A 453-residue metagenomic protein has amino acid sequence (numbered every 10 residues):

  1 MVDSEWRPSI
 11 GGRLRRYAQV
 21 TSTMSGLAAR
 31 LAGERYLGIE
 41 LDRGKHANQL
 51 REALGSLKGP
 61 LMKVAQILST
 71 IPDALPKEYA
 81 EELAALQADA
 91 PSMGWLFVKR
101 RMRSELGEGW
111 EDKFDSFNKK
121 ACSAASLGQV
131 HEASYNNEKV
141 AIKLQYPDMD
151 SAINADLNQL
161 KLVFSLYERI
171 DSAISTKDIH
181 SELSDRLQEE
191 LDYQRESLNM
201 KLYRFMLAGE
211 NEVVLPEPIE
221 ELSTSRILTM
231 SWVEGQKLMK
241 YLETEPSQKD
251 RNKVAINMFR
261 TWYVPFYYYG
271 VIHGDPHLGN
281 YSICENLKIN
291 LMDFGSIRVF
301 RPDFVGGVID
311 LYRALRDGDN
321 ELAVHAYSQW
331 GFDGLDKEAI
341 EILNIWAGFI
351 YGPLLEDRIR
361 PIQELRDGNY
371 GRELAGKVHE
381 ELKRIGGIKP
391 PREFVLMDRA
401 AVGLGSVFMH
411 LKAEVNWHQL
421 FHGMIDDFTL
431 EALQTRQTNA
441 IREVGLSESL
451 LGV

Functional and structural regions predicted by a protein language model:
M1-Q129, N136, N154-T176, E381 (+4 more regions): N-terminal accessory/targeting segments that precede structured cores
E5-L14, G38-N48, I71, T224 (+3 more regions): Helix-rich C-lobe and terminal helical cap/extension of kinase-like folds
S25, K58-M62, K161-F164, K201-R204 (+2 more regions): Short, amphipathic alpha-helical segments that act as regulatory/interfacial helices in nucleotide-processing proteins
A32, I142, E373-G376: A short, charged helix-loop
K77, A84-P91, R103, D150-N158 (+7 more regions): ATP-dependent phospho-/nucleotidyl transfer catalytic cores
E132, E138-Y146: Glycine-rich ATP phosphate-binding loop
A133-S134, P276: Conserved beta3 strand of the Hanks-type protein kinase catalytic N-lobe
G279-I283: Hydrophobic residue at the +6 position relative to the catalytic HRD Asp in the kinase catalytic loop
